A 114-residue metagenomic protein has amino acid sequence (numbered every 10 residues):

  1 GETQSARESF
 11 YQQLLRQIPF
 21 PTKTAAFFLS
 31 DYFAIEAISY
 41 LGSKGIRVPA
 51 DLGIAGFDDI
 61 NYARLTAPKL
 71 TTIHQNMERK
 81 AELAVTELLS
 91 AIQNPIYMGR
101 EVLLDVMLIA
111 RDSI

Functional and structural regions predicted by a protein language model:
G1-F20: Structural motif
L14-I114: Flexible loop/turn connectors
